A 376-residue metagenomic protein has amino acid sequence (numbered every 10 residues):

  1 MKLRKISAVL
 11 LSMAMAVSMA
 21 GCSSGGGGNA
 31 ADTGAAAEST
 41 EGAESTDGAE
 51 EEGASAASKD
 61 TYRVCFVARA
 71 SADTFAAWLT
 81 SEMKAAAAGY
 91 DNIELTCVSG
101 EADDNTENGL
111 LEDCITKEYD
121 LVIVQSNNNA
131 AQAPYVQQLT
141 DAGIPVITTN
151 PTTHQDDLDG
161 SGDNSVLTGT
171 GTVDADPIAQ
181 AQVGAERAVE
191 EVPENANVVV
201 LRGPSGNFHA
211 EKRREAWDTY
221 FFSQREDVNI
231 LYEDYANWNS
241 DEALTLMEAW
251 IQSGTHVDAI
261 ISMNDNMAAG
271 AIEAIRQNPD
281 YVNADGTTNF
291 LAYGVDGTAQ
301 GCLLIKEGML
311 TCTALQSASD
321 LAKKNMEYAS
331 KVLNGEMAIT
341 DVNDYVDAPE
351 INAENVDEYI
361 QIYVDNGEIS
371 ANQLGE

Functional and structural regions predicted by a protein language model:
M1-R63, A88-G89, Q137-I144, E368-E376: Short, low-complexity disordered leader/linker segments with a strong preference for bacterial N-terminal type II
A57-K59, E107, T170-V198, A243-L244 (+2 more regions): Hydrophobic alpha-helical segments within soluble ligand-binding/sensing domains
A57-Y90, T96-C114, Y119, Q125-A130 (+2 more regions): Extracytoplasmic "Venus flytrap"
S58-T61, L201-H209, Y220, Q224-D227 (+1 more regions): Hinge/cleft segment of the Venus flytrap/periplasmic-binding protein
C65-V67, E118-S126, P145-N150, V199-V200 (+3 more regions): Periplasmic-binding protein-like
F75-G89, Q180-G184, F208-V228, E242 (+2 more regions): Short, solvent-exposed amphipathic alpha-helices that sit in or adjacent to ligand/effector-binding or catalytic
V124-D141, W217, Y232, A236-L304: Hydrophobic alpha-helical
P134-A179, T298-K306, T311: Flexible loop/hinge segments that line or gate small-molecule binding clefts
